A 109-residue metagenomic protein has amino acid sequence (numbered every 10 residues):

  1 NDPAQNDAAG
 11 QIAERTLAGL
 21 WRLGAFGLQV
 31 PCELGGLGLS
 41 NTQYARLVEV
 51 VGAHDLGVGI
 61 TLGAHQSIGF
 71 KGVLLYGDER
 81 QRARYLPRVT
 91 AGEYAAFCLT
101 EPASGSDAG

Functional and structural regions predicted by a protein language model:
Q5-G109: Glycine-rich flavin
